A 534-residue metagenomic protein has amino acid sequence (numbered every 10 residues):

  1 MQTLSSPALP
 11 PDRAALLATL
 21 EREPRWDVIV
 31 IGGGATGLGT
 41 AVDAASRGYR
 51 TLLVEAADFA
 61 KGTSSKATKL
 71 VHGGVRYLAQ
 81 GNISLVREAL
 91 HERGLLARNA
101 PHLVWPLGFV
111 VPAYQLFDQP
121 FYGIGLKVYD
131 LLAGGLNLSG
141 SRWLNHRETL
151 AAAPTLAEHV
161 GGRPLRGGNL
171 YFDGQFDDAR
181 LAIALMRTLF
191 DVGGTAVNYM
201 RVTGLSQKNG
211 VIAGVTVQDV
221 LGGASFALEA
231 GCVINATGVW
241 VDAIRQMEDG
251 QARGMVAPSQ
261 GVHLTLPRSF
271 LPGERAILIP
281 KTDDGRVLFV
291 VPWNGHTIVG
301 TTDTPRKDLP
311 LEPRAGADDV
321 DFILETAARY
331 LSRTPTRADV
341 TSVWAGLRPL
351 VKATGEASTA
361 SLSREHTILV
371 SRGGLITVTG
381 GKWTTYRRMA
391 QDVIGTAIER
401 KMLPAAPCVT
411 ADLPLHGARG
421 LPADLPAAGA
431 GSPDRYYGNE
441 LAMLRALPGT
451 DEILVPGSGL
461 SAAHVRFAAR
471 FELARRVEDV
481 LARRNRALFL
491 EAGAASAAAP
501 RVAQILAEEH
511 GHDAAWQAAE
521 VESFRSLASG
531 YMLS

Functional and structural regions predicted by a protein language model:
M1-V28, D43-R47: Extreme N-terminal leader/targeting segments of oxidoreductases
L16-R25, I29, A57, L103 (+12 more regions): C-terminal accessory subdomains/tails of enzymes that are appended
P24-W26, G222-C232: Core beta-strand elements of the Rossmann-like FAD/NAD(P) dinucleotide-binding domain in flavoenzyme oxidoreductases
I31, L228-G238: Short hydrophobic core segments
G37: N-terminal Rossmann-fold NAD(P) dinucleotide-binding loop
A45-S65: Glycine-rich FAD pyrophosphate-binding loop
K69-A152, L288: Dinucleotide-binding Rossmann-like beta1-alpha1 core, especially the glycine-rich loop that anchors the ADP
N198-A213: A conserved short coil-to-beta-strand element within the FAD-binding core of flavoproteins
